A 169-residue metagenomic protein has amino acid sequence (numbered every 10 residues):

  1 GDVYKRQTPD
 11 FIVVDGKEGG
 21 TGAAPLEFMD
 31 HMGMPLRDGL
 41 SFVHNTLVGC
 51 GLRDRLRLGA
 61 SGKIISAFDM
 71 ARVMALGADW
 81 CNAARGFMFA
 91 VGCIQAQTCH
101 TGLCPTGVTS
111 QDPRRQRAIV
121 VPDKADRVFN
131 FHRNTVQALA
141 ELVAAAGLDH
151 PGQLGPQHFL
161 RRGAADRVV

Functional and structural regions predicted by a protein language model:
G1-Y4: Short, small-residue-biased leader/transition segments that mark boundaries at the very start of proteins
Q7: A short helix-coil junction within the Rossmann-fold of NAD(P)-dependent oxidoreductases
F11-V13, R55-G59, W80: Structural preference for beta-strand elements that scaffold enzyme active sites
V13-E18, V108: Short, small-residue-rich loop/turn micro-motifs
E18-D30: Gly-rich Lys/Arg/Thr-decorated short loops/hinges at beta-loop-alpha junctions or inter-strand turns that position
H31-M34, F42-R55, I65-A71, A75-V169: Alpha/beta catalytic cores of nucleotide-metabolism and tRNA/nucleoside-modifying enzymes
D38: Active-site loop segments of alpha/beta catalytic cores
